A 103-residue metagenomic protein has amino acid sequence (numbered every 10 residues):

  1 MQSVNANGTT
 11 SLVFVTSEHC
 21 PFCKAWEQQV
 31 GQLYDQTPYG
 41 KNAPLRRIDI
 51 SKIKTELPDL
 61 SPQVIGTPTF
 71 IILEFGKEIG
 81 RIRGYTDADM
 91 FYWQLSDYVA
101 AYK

Functional and structural regions predicted by a protein language model:
M1-T10, K54-P62: A short beta-strand-turn-helix
V15, P38-T55: Thiol-based oxidoreductase modules, predominantly thioredoxin-like and allied folds used for disulfide exchange
T16-H19, G66: Short pre-active-site segment immediately N-terminal to redox-active cysteine/selenocysteine motifs in thiol-based
C20-C23, F70: The canonical Cys-X-X-Cys-His
C23-Y39: Typically the conserved alpha-helix immediately C-terminal to a functionally engaged Cys/Sec in thioredoxin-like
Y39-G40, P62-G66: Extracellular/periplasmic catalytic domains that process cell-envelope and extracellular macromolecules
G66-I82: A short, hydrophobic beta-strand/beta-hairpin element that forms part of a small beta-sheet core
D87-K103: Thiol-/selenol-based redox modules, centered on thioredoxin-like and closely related oxidoreductase domains
